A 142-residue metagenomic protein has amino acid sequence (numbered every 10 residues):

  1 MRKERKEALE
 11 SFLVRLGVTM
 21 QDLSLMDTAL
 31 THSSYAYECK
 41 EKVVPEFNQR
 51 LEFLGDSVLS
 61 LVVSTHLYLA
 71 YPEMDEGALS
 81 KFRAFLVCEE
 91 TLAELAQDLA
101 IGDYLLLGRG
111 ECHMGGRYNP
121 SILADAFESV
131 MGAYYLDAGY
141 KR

Functional and structural regions predicted by a protein language model:
M1-R142: RNase III-family endoribonuclease catalytic core
